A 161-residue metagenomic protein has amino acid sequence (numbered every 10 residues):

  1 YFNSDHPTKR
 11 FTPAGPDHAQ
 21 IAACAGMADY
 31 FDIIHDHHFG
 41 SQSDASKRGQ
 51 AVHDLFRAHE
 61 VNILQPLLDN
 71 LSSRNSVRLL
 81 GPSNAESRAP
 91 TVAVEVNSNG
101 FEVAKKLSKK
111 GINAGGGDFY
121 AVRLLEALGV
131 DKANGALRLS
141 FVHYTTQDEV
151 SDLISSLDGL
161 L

Functional and structural regions predicted by a protein language model:
Y1-L161: Pyridoxal 5′-phosphate
